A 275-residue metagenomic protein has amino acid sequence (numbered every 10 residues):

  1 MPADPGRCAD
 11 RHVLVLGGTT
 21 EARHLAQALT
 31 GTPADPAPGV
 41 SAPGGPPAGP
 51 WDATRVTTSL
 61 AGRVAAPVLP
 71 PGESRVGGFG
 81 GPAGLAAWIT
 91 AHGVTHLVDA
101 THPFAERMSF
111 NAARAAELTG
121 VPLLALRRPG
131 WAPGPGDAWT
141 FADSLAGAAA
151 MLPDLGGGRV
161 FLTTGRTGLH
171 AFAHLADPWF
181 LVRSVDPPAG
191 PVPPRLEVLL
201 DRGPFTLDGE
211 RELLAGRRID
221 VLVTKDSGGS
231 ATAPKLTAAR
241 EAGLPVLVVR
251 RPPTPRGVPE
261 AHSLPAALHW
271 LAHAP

Functional and structural regions predicted by a protein language model:
M1-A9, G31-T54: Intrinsically disordered, low-complexity terminal tails and inter-domain linkers enriched for S/T/G/P/D/E
T57-G80, D137, G190-L196: N-terminal beta-loop-helix "entrance" segment that forms/cooperates in small-molecule cofactor or anionic ligand
S59-A66, L126-W131, L145, R166-L169 (+2 more regions): Short, polar loop motifs at secondary-structure junctions
G72-I89, L200-G209: Glycine-rich, highly charged phosphate/nucleotide-binding loops
S74-G78, A138-A146, P259-A267: Short acidic-hydrophobic, aromatic-tinged amphipathic segments that line or gate anion-handling sites
L85, I89-L145: Glycine/small-residue-rich loop that forms an oxyanion/phosphate-binding "nest" at active or ligand-binding sites
L145-L181: Internal active-site segments that recognize and position negatively charged phosphoryl groups and nucleotide moieties
F172-P204: Histidine/lysine/aspartate-rich catalytic loop segments that bind and position anionic ligands
